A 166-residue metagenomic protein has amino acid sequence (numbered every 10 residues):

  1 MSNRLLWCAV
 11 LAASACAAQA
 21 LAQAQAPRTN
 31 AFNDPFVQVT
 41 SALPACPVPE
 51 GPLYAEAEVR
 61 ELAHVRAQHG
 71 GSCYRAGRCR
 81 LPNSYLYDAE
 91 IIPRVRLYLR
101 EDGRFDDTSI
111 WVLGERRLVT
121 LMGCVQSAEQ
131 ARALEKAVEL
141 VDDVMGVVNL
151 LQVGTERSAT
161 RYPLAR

Functional and structural regions predicted by a protein language model:
S2-R166: N-terminal targeting leaders
